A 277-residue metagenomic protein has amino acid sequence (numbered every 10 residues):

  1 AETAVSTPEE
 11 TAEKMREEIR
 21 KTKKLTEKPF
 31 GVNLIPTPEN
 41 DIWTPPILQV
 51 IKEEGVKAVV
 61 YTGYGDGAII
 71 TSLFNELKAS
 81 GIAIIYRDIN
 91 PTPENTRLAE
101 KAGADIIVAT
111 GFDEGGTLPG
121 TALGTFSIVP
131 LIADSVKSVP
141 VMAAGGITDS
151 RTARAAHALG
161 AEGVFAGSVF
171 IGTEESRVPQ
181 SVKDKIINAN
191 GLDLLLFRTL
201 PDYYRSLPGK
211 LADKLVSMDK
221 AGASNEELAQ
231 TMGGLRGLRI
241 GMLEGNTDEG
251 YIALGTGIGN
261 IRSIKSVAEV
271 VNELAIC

Functional and structural regions predicted by a protein language model:
A1-V136: Active-site entrance/lid segments in N-terminal catalytic domains of soluble metabolic enzymes
P38, D113, G146-I147, V169: Acidic, glycine-rich active-site loops and adjacent beta-strand->loop/helix elements that engage anionic groups
D66, I147-T148: Gly/Ser/Thr-rich loops at beta-strand to alpha-helix junctions that form or flank small-molecule/cofactor-binding
R97, L118-T125, V129-M142, T148-C277: Conserved active-site-proximal phosphate/metal-binding subdomains
